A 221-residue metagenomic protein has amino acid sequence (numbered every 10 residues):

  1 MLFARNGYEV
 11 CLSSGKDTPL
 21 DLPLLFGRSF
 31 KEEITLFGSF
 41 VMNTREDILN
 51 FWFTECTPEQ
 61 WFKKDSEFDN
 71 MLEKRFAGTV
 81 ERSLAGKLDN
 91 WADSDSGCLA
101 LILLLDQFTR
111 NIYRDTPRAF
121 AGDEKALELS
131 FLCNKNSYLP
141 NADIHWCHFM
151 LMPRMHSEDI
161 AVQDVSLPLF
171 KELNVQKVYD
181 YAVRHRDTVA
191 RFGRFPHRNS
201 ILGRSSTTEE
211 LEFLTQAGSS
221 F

Functional and structural regions predicted by a protein language model:
M1-N43, D47: Jelly-roll (double-stranded beta-helix
R45-F221: Intrinsically disordered, low-complexity activation-like regions
